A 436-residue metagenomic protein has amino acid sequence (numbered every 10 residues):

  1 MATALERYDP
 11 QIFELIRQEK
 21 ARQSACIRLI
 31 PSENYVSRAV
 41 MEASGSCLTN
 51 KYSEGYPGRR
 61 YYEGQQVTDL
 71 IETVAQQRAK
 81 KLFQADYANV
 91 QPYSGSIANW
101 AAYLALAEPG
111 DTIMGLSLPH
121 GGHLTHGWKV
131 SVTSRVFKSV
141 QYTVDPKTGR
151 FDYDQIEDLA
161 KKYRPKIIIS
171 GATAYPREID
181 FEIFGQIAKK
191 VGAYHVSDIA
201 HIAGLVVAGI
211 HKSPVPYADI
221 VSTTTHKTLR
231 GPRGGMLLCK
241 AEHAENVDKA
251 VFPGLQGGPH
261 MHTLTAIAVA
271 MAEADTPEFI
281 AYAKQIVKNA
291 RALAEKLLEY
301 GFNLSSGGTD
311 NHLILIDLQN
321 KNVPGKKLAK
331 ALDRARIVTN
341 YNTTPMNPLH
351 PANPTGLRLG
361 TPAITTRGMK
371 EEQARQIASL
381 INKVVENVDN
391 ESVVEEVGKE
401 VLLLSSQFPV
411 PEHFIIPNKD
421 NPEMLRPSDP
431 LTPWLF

Functional and structural regions predicted by a protein language model:
M1-T3, Y8-P10, K288, P351-F436: PLP-dependent enzyme catalytic core of the Aspartate aminotransferase-like
M1-V74, Q186, S406, H413-F436: N-terminal glycine-rich, Lys/His-bearing helix-loop that initiates the first secondary-structure elements of many
E19-A25, K51-P57, P165, A244-K249 (+4 more regions): Short acidic (Asp/Glu) and glycine-rich catalytic loops that position anionic groups and cofactors
E19-K20, S131, S213, T228 (+2 more regions): Replace "in large, NTP-powered and nucleic-acid-processing enzymes" with "in large, NTP-powered factors and other
C26, P57-G58, Y87, G258-M261 (+5 more regions): Flexible, glycine/charged-enriched surface loops at secondary-structure junctions
R28, K138-V140, N303, V338: Conserved beta-strand segments of alpha/beta enzyme cores
V74-G301, T361: Conserved PLP-enzyme active-site core in the AAT-like
N303-G368, N418-L435: Conserved PLP-binding catalytic core of the aspartate aminotransferase-like
